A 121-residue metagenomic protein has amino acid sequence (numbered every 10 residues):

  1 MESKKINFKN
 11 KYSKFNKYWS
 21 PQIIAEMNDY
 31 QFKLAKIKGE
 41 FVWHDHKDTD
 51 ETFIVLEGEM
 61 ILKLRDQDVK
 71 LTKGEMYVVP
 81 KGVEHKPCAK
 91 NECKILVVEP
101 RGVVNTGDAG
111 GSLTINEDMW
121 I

Functional and structural regions predicted by a protein language model:
S3-Y12, A25, K90-I121: Double-stranded beta-helix
F8-W43, T49, W120: A short glycine-rich, His/Asp/Glu-containing loop-to-beta-strand
N28, L56-E57, T72-K73, N91: A cytosolic small-molecule/anion-sensing beta-strand core signal
D29-Q31, K38-E40, E59-I61, D68 (+1 more regions): Short, charged/polar surface micro-motifs in flexible loops or helix N-caps
K36-I37, D45-K63, V98: Short, conserved beta-strand element in jelly-roll/cupin
L62-K63, V79, E84-K90, I95-V97: Short beta-strand His + acidic residue motifs that chelate non-heme Fe in jelly-roll/DSBH and cupin folds
L64-R65, K73, A89, G107: Short glycine-/acidic-enriched loop or helix-start segments at secondary-structure transitions that form or flank
R65-K81: Short acidic-glycine-tyrosine-enriched beta hairpin
